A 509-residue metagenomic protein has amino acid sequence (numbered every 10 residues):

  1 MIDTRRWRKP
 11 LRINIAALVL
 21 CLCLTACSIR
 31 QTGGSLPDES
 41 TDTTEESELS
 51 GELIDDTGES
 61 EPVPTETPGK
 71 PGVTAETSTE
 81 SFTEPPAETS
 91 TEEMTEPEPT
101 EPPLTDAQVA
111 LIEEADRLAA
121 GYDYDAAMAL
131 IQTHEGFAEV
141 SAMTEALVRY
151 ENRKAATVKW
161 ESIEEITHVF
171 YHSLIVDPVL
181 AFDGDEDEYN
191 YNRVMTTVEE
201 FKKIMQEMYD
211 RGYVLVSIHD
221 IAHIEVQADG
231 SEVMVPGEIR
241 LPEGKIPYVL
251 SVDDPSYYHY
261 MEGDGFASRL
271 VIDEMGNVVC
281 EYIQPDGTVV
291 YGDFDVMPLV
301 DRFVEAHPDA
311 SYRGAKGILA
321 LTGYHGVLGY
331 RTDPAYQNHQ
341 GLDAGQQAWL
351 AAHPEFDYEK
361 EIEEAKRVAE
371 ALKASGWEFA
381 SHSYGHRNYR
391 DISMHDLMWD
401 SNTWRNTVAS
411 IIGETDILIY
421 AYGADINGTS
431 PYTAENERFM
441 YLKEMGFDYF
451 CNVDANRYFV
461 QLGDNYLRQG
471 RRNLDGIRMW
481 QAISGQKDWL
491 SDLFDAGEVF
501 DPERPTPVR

Functional and structural regions predicted by a protein language model:
M1-K9: N-terminal secretory signal peptides that target proteins for export/translocation
K9-C21: Sec-dependent N-terminal signal peptides
C23-A26: C-terminal motif of bacterial Sec signal peptides marking the signal peptidase cleavage site
R30-T44, E52-D106: Ser/Thr-rich, Proline-interspersed low-complexity disordered segments
A119, D125-I221, M234-S251, H259-E262 (+3 more regions): C-terminal active-site subregion of NodB/CE4 polysaccharide deacetylases
E164-G184, E188, M234, L241-Y248 (+1 more regions): Metal-dependent polysaccharide deacetylase catalytic core of the NodB/CE4 family, i.e., the active-site-bearing domain
